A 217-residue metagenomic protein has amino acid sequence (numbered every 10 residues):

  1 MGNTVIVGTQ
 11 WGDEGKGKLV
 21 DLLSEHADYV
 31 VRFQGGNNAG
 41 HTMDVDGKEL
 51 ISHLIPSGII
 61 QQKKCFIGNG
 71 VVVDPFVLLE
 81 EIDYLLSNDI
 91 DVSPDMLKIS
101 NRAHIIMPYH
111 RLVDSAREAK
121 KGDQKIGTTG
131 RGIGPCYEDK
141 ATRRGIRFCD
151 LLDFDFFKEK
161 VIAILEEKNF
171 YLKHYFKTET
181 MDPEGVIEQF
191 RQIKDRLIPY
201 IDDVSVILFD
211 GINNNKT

Functional and structural regions predicted by a protein language model:
M1-T217: Non-transmembrane, aqueous-exposed alpha-helical and coiled segments at domain scale
